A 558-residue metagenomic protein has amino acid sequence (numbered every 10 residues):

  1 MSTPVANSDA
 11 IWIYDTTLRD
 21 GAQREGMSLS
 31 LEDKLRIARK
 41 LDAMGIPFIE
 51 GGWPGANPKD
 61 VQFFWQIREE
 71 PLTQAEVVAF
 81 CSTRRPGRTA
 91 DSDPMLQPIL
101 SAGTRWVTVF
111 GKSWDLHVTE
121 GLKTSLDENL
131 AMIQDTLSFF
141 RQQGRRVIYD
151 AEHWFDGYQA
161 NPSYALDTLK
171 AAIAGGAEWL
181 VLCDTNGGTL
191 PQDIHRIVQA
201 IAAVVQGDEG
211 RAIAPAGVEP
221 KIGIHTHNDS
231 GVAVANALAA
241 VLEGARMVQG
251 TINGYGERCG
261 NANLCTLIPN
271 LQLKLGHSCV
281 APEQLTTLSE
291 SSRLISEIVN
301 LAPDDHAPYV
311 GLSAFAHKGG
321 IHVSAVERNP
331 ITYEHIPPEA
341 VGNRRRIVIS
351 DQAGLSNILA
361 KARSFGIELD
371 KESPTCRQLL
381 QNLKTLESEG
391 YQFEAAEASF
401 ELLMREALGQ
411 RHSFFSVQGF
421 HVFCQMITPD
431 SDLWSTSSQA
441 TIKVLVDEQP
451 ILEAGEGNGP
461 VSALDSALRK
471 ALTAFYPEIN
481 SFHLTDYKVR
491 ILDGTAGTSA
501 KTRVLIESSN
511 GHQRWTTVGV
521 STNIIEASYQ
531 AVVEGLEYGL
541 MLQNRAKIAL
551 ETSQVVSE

Functional and structural regions predicted by a protein language model:
T3-I11, T17, P269, L275-D447 (+2 more regions): A mid-to-C-terminal "edge-of-domain" accessory segment
I11-I13, R19-I49, A56, F64-L72 (+2 more regions): Alpha/beta enzyme core
T73-F80: A glycine-rich helix N-cap at a beta->alpha junction
L182-T185, Q249-E257, Q272-A281, A340-V348 (+2 more regions): Short beta-alpha connecting loops at secondary-structure transitions that line or flank enzyme active sites
N186-T189, R196-R328, T332-E334: Catalytic alpha/beta core domains of metabolic enzymes, predominantly
N458-P477: A short, contiguous, amphipathic alpha-helix enriched in charged residues
F475-S509: Generic long, charged, amphipathic alpha-helical segments
Q513-A549: Mixed-charge, glycine-accented linear interaction segment located at domain edges/termini
